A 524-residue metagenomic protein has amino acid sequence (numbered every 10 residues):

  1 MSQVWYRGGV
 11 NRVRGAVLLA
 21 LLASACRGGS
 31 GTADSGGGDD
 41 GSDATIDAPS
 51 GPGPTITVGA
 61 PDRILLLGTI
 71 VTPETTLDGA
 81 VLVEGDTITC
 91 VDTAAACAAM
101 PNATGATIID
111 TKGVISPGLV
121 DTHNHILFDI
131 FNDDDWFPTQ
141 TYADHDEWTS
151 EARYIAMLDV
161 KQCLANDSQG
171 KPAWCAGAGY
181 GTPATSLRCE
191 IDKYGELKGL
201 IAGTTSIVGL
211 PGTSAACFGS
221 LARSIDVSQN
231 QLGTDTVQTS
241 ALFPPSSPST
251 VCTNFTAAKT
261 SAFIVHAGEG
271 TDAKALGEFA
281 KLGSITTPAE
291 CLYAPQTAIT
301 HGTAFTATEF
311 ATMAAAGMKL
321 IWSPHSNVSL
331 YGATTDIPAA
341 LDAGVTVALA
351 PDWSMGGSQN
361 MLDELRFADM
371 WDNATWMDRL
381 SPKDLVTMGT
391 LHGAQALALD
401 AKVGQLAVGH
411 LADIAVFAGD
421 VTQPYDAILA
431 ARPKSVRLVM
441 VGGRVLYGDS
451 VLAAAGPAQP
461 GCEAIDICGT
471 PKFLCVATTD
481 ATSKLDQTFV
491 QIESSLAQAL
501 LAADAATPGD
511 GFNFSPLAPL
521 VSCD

Functional and structural regions predicted by a protein language model:
M1-S24: Sec-dependent bacterial lipoprotein signal peptides
L18-L21, C26-G85, T89-A106, N124-V237 (+2 more regions): Active-site microenvironment of metallo-dependent hydrolases
M100-P101, S329-D336, S358-N360, A427 (+1 more regions): Short, charged, surface-exposed secondary-structure boundary motifs
I115-P117, P324: Short, proline-centered helix/strand-breaking motifs
G118-D129, A262-G270: Histidine-centered catalytic micro-motifs
G199, M313, L320, L365 (+1 more regions): Conserved, mostly hydrophobic/aromatic
I207-S358, A374: Active-site core of metal-dependent hydrolases
S284-Q296, T334-V421, A430-V445: His/Asp/Glu-enriched, well-ordered alpha-helical/loop segment that forms or immediately abuts the divalent-metal
